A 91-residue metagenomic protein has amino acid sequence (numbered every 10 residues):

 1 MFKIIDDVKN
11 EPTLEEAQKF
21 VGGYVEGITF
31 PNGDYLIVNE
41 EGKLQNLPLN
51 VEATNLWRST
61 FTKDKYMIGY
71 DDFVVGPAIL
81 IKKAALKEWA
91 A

Functional and structural regions predicted by a protein language model:
M1-A91: Detector for the mature cores of small, proteolytically processed and post-translationally modified peptide effectors
